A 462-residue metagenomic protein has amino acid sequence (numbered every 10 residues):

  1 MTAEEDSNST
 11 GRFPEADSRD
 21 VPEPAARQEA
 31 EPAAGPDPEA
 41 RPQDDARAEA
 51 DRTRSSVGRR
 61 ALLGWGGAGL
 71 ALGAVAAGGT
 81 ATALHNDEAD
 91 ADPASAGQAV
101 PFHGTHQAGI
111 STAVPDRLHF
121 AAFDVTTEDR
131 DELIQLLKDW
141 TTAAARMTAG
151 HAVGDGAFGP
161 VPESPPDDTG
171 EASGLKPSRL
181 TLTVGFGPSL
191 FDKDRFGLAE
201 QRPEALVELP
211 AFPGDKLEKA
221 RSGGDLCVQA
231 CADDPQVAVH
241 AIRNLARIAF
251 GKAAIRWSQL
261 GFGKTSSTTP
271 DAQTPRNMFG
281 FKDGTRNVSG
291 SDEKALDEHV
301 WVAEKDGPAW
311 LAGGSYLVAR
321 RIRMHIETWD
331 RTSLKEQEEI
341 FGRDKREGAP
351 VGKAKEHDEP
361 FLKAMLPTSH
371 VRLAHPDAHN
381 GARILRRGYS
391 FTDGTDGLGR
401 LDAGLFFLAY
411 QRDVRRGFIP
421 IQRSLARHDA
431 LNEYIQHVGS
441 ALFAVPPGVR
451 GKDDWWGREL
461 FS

Functional and structural regions predicted by a protein language model:
M1-V57: N-terminal secretory signal peptides
A3-E4, S56, A61-T82, N86-S462: Long, histidine/aromatic-enriched segments associated with O2/redox biology
